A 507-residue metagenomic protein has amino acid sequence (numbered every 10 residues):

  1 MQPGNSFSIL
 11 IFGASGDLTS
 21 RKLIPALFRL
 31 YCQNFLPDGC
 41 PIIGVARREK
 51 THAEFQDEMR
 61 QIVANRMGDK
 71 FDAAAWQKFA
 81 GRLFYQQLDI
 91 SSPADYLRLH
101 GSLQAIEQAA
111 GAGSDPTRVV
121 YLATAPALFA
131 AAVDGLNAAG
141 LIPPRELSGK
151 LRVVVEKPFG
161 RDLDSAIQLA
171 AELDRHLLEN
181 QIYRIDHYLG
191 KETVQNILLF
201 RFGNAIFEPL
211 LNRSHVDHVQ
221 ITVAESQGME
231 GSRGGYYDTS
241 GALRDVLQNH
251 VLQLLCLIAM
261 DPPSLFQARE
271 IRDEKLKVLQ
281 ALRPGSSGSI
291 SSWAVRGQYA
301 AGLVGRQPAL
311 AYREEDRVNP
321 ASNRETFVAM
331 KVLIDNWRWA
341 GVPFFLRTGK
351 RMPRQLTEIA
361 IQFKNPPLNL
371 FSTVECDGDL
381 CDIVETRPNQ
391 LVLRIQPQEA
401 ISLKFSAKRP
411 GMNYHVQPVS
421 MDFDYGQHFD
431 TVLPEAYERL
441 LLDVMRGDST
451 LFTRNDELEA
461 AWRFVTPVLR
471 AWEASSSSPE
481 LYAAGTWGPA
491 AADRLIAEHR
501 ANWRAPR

Functional and structural regions predicted by a protein language model:
M1-V155, F159-R507: Secretory/organelle targeting and membrane-embedding segments
